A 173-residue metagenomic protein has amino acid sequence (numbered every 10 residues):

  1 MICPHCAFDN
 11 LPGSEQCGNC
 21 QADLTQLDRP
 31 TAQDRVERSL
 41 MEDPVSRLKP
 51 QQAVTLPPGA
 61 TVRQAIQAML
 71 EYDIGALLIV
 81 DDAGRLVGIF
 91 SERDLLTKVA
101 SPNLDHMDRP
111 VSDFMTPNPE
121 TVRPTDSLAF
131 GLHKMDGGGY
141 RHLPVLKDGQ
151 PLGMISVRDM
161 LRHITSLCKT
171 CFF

Functional and structural regions predicted by a protein language model:
M1-F173: Tandem CBS (Cystathionine beta-synthase) repeat/Bateman regulatory domains
